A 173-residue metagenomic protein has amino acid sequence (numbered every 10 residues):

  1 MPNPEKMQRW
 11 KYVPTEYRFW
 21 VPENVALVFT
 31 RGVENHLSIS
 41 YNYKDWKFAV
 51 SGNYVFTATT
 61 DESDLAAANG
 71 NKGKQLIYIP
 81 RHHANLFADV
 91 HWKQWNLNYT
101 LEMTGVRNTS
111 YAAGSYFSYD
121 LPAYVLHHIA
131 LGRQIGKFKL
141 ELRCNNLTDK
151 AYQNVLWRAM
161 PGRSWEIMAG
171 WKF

Functional and structural regions predicted by a protein language model:
M1-T109, M168: Gram-negative outer-membrane beta-barrel transporters
K47-V55, K74-F173: Conserved C-terminal beta-signal and adjacent last beta-strands/turns of outer-membrane beta-barrel proteins
